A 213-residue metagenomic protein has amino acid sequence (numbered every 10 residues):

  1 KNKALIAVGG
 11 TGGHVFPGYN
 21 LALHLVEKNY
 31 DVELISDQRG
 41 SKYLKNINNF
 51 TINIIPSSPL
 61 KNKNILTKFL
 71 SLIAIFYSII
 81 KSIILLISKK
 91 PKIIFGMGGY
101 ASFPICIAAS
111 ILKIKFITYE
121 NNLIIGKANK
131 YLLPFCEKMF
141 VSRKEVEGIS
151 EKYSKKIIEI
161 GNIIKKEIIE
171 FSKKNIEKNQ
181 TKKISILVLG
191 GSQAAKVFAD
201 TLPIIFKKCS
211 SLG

Functional and structural regions predicted by a protein language model:
K1-L5, I184-S185: Extreme N-terminal starter segment of soluble prokaryotic enzymes
A4-G9, E27-A74, I160: Conserved nucleotide-sugar phosphate-binding/catalytic loop shared by glycosyltransferases and other
I6-Y19, K196: A short, glycine/small-residue-rich beta-strand->loop->alpha-helix junction that serves as a flexible
H14-K28, R39: Short amphipathic alpha-helix
D31, R39, F50-T51, S110-K174: Active-site-proximal region of nucleotide-activated glycan assembly enzymes, centered on histidine/acidic-rich loops
I35, G40-N49, S172-G213: Donor-nucleotide binding loops and adjacent catalytic segments primarily of GT-B fold Leloir glycosyltransferases
R39-Y43, P91-L112: An aromatic- and histidine-rich active-site surface loop
N64-I93, I111: An amphipathic, basic-hydrophobic alpha-helix
